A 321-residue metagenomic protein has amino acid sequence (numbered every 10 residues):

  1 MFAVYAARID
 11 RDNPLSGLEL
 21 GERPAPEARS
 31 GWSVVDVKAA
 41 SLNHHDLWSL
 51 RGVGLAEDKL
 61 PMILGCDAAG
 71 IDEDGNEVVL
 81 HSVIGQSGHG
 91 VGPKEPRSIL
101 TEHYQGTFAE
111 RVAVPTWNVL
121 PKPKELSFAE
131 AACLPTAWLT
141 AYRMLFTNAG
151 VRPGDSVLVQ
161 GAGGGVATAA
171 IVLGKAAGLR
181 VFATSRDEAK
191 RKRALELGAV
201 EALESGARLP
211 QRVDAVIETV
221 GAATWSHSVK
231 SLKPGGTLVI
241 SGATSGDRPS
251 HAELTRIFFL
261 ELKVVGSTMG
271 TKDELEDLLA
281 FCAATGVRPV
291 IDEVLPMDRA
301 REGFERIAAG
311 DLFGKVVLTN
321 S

Functional and structural regions predicted by a protein language model:
M1-F2, P210, V287-V290, R301-S321: C-terminal capping/lid region of NAD(P)-dependent oxidoreductase domains
P24-S41, V53-P93, L100-G106, P123-E125: Glycine-rich beta-strand-centered segment in the early N-terminal region that forms part of a ligand/cofactor-binding
V79, V216-I217, V239: N-terminal Rossmann-like NAD(P) cofactor-binding module of classical short-chain dehydrogenase/reductase
L80-G161: NAD(P)H dinucleotide-binding glycine-rich loop of Rossmann-like/cofactor-binding domains, especially the beta1-alpha1
A129-A207: Mid-domain Rossmann-like dinucleotide-binding core that forms the NAD(H)/NADP(H) cofactor-binding site
A177, A223-V290, T319-S321: Glycine-rich phosphate-binding loop and adjacent beta-alpha segment of Rossmann(oid) nucleotide-cofactor-binding
T184-E188, T219, G242, T268: N-terminal Rossmann-fold cofactor-binding loop
R208-V216: A short acidic, Gly/Pro-enriched loop at the edge of an enzyme's catalytic core that lines a small-molecule cofactor
